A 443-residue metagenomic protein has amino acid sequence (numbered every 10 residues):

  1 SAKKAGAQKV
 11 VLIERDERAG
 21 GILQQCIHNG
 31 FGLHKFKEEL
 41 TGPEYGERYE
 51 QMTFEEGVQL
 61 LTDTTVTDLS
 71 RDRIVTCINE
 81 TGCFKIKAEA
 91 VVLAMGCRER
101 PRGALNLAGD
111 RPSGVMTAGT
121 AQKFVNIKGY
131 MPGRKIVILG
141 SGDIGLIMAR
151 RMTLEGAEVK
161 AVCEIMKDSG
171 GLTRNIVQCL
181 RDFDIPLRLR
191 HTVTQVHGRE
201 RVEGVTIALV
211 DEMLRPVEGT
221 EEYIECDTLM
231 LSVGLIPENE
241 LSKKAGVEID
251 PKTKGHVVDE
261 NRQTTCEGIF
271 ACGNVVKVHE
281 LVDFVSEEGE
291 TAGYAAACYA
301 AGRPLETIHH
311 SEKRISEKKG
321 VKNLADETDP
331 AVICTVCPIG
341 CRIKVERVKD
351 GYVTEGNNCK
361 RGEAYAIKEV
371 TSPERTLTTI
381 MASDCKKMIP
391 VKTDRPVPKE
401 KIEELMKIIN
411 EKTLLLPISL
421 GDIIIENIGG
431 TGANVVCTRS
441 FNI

Functional and structural regions predicted by a protein language model:
S1-A325, C334-R342, R347-V353, N357-E363 (+2 more regions): Residues forming the flavin
L107, I425-I428: A general structural signal for short secondary-structure junctions and capping/turn motifs
V321-L414, I418-E426, A433-C437: Signature of N-terminal electron-transfer/Fe-S-associated modules in redox systems
R439-F441: Extended, charged alpha/beta regions that create polyanion-binding interfaces
